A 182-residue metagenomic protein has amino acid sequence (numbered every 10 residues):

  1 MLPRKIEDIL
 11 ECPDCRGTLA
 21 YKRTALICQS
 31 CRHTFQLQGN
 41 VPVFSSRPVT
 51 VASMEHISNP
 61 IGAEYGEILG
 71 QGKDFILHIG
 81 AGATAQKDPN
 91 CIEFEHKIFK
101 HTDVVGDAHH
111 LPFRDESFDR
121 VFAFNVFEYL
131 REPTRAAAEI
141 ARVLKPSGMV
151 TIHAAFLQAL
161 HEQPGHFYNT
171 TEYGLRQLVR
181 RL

Functional and structural regions predicted by a protein language model:
M1-H110, R120-A123, A137: Conserved N-terminal segment of class I S-adenosyl-L-methionine
G39, E116, R131-R135: Short N-terminal helix/helix-N-cap motif within the alpha/beta-hydrolase-1
H110-D115, R142: Short conserved loop adjoining the S-adenosyl-L-methionine
D119-R131: A short SAM/SAH-binding and catalytic strip from SAM-dependent methyltransferases
R131, K145, R180: Short conserved AdoMet
T134-M149: A short glycine-rich, Lys/Arg-flanked "PGG" loop and its adjoining helix->strand segment in the class I
M149-R180: Conserved class I S-adenosyl-L-methionine
